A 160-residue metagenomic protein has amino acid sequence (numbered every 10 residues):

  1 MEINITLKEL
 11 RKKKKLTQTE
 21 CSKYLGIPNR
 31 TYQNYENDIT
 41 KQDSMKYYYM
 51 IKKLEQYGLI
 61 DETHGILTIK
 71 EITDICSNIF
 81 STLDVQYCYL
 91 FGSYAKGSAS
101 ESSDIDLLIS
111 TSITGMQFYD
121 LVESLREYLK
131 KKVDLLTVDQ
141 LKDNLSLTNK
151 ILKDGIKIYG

Functional and structural regions predicted by a protein language model:
M1-D84, K96-S100, T111-G160: Catalytic core of pol beta-like nucleotidyltransferases
L90, S110: Short beta-strand and adjacent tight-turn residues that come in two discontinuous sequence segments and form the edges
G92-Y94: Short helix-loop-helix/strand-helix junction enriched in hydrophobic and basic residues
S103: Short beta-strand-loop elements within alpha/beta enzyme cores that line or abut nucleotide/cofactor pockets
